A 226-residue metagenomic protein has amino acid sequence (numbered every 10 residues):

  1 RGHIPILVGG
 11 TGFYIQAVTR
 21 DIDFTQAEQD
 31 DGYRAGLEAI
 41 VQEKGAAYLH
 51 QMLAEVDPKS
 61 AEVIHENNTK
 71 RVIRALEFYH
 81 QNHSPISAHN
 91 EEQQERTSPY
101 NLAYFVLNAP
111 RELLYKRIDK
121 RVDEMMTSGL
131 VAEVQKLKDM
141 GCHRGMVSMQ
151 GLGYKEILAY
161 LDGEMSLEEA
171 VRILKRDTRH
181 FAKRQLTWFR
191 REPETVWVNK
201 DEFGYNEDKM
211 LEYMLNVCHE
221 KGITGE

Functional and structural regions predicted by a protein language model:
R1-E226: Phosphate/pyrophosphate-binding catalytic cores of soluble transferases and nucleic-acid-acting enzymes
